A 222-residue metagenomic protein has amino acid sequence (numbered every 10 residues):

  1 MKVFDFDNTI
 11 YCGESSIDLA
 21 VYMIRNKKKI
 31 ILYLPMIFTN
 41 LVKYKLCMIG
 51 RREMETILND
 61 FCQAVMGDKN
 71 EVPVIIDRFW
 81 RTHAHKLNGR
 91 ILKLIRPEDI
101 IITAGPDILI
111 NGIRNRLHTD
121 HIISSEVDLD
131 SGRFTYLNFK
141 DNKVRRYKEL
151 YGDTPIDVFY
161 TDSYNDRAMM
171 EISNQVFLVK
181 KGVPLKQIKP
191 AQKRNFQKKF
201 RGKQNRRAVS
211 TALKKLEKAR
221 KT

Functional and structural regions predicted by a protein language model:
M1-I49: Active-site neighborhood of HAD-like aspartate-dependent phosphohydrolases
C12-E14, E53, N88, N142: Poly-acidic low-complexity segments
K27, I31-L32, I37-Y44, N59 (+4 more regions): Short, surface-exposed, charged/polar-biased interaction segments
I37, N70-V74, L92-K93, E149: Generic signal for short, ordered secondary-structure residues within or immediately flanking folded domains
I37-A64, R114-L117, H121-I122: Short, compositionally biased "basic patch" segments
E53-N88: Metal-dependent phosphoesterase signature
F79-T222: C-terminal cap/substrate-recognition subdomain and adjoining C-terminal extension of metal-dependent phosphatase-like
